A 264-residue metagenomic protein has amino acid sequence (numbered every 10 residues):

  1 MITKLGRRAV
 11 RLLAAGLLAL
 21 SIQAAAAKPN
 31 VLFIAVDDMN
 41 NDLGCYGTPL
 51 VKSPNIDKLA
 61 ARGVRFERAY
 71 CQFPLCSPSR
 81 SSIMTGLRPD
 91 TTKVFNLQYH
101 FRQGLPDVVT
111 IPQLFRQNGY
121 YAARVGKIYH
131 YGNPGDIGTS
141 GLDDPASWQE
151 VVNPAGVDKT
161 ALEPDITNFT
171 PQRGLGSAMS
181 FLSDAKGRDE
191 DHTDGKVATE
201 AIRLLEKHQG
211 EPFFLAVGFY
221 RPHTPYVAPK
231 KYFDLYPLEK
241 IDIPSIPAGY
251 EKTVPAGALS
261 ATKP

Functional and structural regions predicted by a protein language model:
I2-A14: Bacterial N-terminal signal peptides that target proteins for export
L17-L18, A24-P264: Formylglycine-dependent sulfatase
